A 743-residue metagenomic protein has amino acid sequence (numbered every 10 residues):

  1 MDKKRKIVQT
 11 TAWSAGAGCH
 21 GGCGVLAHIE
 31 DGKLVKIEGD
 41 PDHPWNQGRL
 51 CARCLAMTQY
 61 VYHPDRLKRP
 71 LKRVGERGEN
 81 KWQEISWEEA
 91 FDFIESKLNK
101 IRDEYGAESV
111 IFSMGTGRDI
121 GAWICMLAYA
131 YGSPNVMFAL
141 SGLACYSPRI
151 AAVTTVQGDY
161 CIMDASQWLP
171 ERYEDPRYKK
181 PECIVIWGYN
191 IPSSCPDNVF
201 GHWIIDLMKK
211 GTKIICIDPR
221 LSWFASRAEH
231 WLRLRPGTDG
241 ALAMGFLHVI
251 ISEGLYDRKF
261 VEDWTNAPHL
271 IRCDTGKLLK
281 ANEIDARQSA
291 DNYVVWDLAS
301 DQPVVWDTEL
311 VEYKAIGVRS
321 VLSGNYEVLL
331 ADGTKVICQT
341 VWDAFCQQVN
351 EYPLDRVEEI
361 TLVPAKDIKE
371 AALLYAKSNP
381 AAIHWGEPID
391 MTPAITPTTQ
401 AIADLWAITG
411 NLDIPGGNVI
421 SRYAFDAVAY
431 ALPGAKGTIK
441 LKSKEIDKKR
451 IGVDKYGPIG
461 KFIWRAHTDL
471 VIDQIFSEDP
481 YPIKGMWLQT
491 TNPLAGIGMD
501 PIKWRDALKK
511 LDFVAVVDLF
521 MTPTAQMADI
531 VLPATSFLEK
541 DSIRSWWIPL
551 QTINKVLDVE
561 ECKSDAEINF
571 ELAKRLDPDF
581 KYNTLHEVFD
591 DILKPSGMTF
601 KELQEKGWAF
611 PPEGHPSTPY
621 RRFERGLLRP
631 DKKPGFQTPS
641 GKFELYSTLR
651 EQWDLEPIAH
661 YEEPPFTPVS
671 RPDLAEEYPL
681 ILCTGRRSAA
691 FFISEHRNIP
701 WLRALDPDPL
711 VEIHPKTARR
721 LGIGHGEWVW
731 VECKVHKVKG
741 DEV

Functional and structural regions predicted by a protein language model:
M1-G324, A331-G333, I337-C338, D355-R356 (+3 more regions): N-terminal export/assembly segments and adjacent metallocofactor-ligating motifs of anaerobic energy-metabolism
R73-E89, H248, L255-A365, I446-D454 (+4 more regions): N-terminal leader/propeptide and maturation segments of large enzyme subunits in energy/redox metabolism and hydrolases
F91-E108, Y173-C183, Q347-Q348, K369-A382 (+1 more regions): Glycine-rich phosphate/diphosphate-binding loops that line cofactor/substrate pockets in enzymes
Y105-S109, D257-V261, A382, D413-I420 (+1 more regions): Flexible, glycine/charged-enriched surface loops at secondary-structure junctions
V110-R118, R356-V363, G386-A394, F425-A427 (+1 more regions): Conserved short loop/turn motifs at secondary-structure junctions
C125-I205, K210-I215, A241, R319-G333 (+7 more regions): Extended redox/cofactor-interaction regions of prokaryotic respiratory oxidoreductases
S226-L234, S542, I548-E560, G740: Short beta-alpha connecting loops at secondary-structure transitions that line or flank enzyme active sites
D529: Catalytic, metal-anchored helix/loop core of enzyme active sites in primary metabolism
